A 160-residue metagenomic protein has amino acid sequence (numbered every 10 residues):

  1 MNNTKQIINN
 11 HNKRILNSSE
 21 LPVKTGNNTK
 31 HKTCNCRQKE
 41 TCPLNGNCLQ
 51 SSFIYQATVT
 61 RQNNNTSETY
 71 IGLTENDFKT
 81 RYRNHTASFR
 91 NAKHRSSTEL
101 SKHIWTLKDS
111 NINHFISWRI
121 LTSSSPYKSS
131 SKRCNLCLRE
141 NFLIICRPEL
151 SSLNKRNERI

Functional and structural regions predicted by a protein language model:
M1-I160: Charged structural interfaces that engage phosphate-rich ligands and support phosphoryl-transfer chemistry
